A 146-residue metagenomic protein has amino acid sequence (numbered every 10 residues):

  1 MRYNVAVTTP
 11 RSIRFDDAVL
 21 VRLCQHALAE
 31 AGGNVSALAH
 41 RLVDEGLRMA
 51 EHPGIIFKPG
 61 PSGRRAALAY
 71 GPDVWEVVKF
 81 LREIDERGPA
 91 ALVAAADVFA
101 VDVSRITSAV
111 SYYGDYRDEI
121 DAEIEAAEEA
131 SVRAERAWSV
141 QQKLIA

Functional and structural regions predicted by a protein language model:
M1-F15: Short Lys/Arg-rich basic patches
N4-A6, P59-W75: Short, Lys/Arg-enriched anionic-surface-contact patches
D16-V35: Surface-exposed, Lys/Arg-rich phosphate-binding patches that contact polyanionic backbones
A31-N34, A96-S108: Short, basic interhelical loop/turn and adjoining N-cap of the next helix at nucleic-acid- or acidic-partner-contacting
G33-G54: Short, basic amphipathic alpha-helical segments that act as recognition/interaction helices in nucleic-acid-binding
P53-K58, E119-S131: Short Lys/Arg-enriched helix C-cap and helix-to-coil transition segments that create basic nucleic-acid-contact patches
G63-G71, E125-A146: Intrinsically disordered, low-complexity basic tails/linkers immediately adjacent to helix-turn-helix/homeobox/MYB/SANT
G71-P89: Short, amphipathic alpha-helical "recognition" segments used to contact nucleic acids or chromatin
